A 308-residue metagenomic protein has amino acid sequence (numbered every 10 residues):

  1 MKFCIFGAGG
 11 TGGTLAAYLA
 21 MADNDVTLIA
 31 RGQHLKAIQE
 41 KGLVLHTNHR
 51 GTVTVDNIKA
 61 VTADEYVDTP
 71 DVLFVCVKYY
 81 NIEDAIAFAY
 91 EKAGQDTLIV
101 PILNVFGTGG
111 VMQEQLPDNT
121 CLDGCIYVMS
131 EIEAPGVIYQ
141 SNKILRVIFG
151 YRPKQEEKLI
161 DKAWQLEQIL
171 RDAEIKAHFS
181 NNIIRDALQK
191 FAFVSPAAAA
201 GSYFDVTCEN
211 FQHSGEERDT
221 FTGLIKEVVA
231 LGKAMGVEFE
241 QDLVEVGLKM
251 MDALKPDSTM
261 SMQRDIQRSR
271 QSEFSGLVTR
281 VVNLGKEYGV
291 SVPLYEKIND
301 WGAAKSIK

Functional and structural regions predicted by a protein language model:
M1-V53: NAD(P)+-binding Rossmann beta1-loop-alpha1 motif at the extreme N-terminus of oxidoreductases
T52-V137: Rossmann-like NAD(P)(H) cofactor-binding subdomain of soluble oxidoreductases
A93, I138-Y151, S202-F211, T259-R268: Helix-loop-beta segment of a Rossmann-like dinucleotide-binding subdomain
F106-D186, P196: Rossmann-fold dinucleotide-binding core
I184-Q212, E216-V229, K255: Active-site-proximal catalytic alpha-helix in oxidoreductases
T222-K308: NAD(P)-dependent Rossmann-like dehydrogenase/reductase catalytic/cofactor-binding core
